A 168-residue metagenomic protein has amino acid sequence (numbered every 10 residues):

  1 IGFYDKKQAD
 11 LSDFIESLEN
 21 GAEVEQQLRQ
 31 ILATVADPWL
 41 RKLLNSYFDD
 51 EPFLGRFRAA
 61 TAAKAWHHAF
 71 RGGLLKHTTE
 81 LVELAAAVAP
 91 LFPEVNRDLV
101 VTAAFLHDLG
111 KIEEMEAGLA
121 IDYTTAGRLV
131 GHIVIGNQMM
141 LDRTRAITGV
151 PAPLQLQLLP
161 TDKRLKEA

Functional and structural regions predicted by a protein language model:
G2-R58: Extended, charge-rich, solvent-exposed interface segments
K7, S17, R71, L75 (+1 more regions): Metal-centered catalytic cores of metalloenzymes
D10-E16, H68-F70, T124-R128: A ubiquitous short alpha-helical element
I31-A36, W66-G73, A85-V95, I147: Short helix-to-loop capping/linker segments positioned immediately adjacent to catalytic or ligand/cofactor-binding
L40-L44, R71, I133: Primarily single-stranded nucleic-acid-binding OB-fold modules
G55-K76, A120-T124: Active-site flanking loop/helix segments enriched in acidic
K76, A87-A168: Divalent metal-dependent catalytic cores for phosphoryl transfer on phosphate-bearing substrates
